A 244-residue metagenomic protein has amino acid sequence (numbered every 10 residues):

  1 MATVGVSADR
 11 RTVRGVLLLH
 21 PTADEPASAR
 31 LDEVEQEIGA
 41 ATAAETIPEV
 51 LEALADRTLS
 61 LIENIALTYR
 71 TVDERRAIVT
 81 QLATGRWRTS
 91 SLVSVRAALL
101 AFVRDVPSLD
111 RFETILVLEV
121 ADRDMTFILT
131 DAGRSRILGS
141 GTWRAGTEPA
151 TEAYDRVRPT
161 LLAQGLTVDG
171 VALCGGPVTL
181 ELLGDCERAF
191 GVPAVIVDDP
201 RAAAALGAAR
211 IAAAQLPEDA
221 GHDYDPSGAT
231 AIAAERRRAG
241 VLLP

Functional and structural regions predicted by a protein language model:
M1-A23, P107-I137: Gly/Thr-rich phosphate-binding beta-strand-loop-beta motif of the actin/hexokinase/Hsp70
M1-D105, A145-T147, T151-V157, R201-A202: N-terminal phosphate-binding loop and flanking beta/alpha elements of the actin-like ATPase fold
T58, R134-I137, L161-V168, A189-P193 (+1 more regions): Cytoplasmic membrane-interface segments at the C-terminal ends of transmembrane helices
A66-E74, V168-D185: Glycine-rich phosphate-binding loops at beta-strand->alpha-helix junctions
I78-G85, T179-R188: Short, aromatic/basic amphipathic alpha-helical patches
R88-S94, I137-L138, L183, G191-D199: Short hydrophobic/aromatic-enriched beta-strand-loop microsegments
V95-S108, V197-L243: Glycine-rich phosphate-binding/hydrolytic loop that grips phosphoryl groups
G139-G165, P244: Glycine-rich phosphate-binding loop plus the immediately following alpha-helix
